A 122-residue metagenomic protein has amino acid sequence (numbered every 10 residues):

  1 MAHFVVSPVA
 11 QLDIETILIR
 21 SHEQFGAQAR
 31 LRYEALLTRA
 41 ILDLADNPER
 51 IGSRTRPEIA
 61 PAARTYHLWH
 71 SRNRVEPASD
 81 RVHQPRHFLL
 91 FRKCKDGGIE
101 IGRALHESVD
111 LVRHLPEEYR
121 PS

Functional and structural regions predicted by a protein language model:
M1-V75, S122: Basic, Lys/Arg-enriched alpha-helical interface segments
V75-S122: Enriched for short, Lys/Arg-rich terminal
